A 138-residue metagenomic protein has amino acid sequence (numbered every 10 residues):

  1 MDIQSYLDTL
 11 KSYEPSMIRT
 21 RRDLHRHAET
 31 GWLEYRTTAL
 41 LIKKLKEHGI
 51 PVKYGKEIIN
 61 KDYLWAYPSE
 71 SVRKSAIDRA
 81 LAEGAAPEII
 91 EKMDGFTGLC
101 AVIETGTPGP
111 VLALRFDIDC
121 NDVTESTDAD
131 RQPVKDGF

Functional and structural regions predicted by a protein language model:
D2-F138: Acidic/His- and Gly-rich active-site-bordering loop/insert found across diverse amide/peptide-bond hydrolases
